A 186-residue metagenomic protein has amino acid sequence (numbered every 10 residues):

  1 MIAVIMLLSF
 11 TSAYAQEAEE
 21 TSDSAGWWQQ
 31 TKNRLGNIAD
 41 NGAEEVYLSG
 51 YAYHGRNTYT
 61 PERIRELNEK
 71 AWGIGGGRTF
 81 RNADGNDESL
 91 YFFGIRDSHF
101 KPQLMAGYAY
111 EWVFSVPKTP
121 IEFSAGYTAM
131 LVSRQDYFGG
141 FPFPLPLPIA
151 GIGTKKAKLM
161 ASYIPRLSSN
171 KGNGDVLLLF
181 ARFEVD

Functional and structural regions predicted by a protein language model:
A15-R78: Short glycine/proline- and aromatic-enriched beta-strand/turn motifs that initiate or cap beta-hairpins
N33-A43, R81-D87, V113-S124, D186: Short loop/turn motifs that connect adjacent beta-strands in outer-membrane beta-barrel proteins
Y47-Y51, Y91-F93, S124-M130, M160-I164 (+1 more regions): Transmembrane beta-strands of outer-membrane beta-barrel proteins
L48, I74-R78, F92, A106-W112 (+3 more regions): Residues on the lipid-exposed face of transmembrane beta-strands in outer-membrane beta-barrel proteins
A52-H54, G174-D186: Outer-membrane beta-barrel "beta-signal"
Y53-T58, I95-H99, S115, M130-D136 (+1 more regions): Sequence/structural signature of outer-membrane beta-barrel proteins
N68-I74, F100-A106, F141-P146, G153-K155 (+1 more regions): Residues that define the transmembrane beta-barrel architecture of outer-membrane proteins
N82-E88, K156-A161: Repeated loop/turn-to-beta-strand initiation elements of outer-membrane beta-barrel proteins
